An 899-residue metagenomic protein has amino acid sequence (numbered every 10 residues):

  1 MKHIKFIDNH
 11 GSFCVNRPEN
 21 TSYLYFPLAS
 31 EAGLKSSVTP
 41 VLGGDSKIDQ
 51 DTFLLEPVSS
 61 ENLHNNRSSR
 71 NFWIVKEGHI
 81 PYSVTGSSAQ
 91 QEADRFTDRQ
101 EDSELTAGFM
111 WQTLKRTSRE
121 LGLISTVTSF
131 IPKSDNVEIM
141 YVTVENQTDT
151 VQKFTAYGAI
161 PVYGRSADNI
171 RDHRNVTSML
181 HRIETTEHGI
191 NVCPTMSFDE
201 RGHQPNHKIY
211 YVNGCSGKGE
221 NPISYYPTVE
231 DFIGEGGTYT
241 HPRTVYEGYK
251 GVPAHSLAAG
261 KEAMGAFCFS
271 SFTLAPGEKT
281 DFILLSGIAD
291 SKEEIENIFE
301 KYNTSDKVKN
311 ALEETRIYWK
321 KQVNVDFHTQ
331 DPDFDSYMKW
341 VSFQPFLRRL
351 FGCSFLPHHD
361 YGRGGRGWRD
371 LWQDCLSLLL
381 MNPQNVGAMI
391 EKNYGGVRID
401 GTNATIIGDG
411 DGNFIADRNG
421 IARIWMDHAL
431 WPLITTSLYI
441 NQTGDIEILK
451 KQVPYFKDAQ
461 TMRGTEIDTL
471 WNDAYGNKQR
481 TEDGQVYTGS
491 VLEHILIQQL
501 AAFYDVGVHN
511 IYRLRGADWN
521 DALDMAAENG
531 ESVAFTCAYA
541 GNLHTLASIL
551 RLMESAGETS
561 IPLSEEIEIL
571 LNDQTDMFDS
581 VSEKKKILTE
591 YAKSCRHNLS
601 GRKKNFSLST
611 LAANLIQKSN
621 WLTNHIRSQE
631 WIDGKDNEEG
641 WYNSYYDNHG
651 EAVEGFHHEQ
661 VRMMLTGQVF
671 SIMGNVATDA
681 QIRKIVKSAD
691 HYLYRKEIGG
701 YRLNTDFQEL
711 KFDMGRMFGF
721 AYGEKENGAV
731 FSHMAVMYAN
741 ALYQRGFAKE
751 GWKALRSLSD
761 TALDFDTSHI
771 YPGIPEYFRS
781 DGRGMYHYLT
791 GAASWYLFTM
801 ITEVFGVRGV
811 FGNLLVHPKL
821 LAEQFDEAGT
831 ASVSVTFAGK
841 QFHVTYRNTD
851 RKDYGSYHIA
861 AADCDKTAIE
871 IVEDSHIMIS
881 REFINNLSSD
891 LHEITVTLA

Functional and structural regions predicted by a protein language model:
M1-W372, P383-G396, G408, A422-W431 (+14 more regions): Anionic coordination/interaction segments
F72-K76, L378-N382, V386, I390-V508 (+6 more regions): Aromatic-rich carbohydrate-recognition surfaces in CAZymes
A254-S270, Q629-Q660, G719, G829 (+1 more regions): Flexible, glycine/threonine-enriched loop-and-boundary segments that flank and lead into catalytic domains of large
D290-I298, L552-L588: Terminal amphipathic helices with adjacent charged low-complexity linkers/tails
P357-D370, A416-M426, A522-T536, E651-N675 (+4 more regions): Solvent-exposed loop and edge beta-strand segments that line ligand/cofactor-binding and catalytic clefts
L449-L514, D518, V533-A534, L571-L703: Extended ligand-binding clefts on enzyme/binding-domain cores
A860-E870: Short strand-turn-strand beta-turns centered on an Asx-Gly dipeptide
S875-A899: C-terminal beta-strand-rich structural cap/linker in extracellular carbohydrate-active enzymes
